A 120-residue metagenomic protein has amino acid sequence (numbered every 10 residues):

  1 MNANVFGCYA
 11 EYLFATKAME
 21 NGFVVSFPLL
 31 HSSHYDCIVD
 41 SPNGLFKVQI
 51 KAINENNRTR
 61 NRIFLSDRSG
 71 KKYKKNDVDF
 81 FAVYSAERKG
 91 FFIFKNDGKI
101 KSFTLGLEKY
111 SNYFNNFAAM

Functional and structural regions predicted by a protein language model:
M1-V25: Acidic-basic catalytic patches of nuclease active cores, encompassing PD-(D/E)XK and other metal-cofactor nuclease
A18, C37-V39, G44-N54: Conserved catalytic cores of phosphodiester-cleaving nucleases, focusing on short active-site segments
N21, D77-V78, M120: Structured helix-beta-strand junction loops
F23-H34: Short, well-structured beta-strand/strand-turn elements
S32-H34, N43-K47, K75-V78: Short connector loops at helix/strand junctions that flank enzyme active sites, especially segments positioning acidic
F46, G90-F92, K101: Short beta-strand segments
K51-F92, N96: Catalytic cores of nucleic-acid endonucleases
D97-M120: Charged phosphate-binding loop/patch that engages nucleotide di/tri-phosphates or the phosphate backbone of nucleic
